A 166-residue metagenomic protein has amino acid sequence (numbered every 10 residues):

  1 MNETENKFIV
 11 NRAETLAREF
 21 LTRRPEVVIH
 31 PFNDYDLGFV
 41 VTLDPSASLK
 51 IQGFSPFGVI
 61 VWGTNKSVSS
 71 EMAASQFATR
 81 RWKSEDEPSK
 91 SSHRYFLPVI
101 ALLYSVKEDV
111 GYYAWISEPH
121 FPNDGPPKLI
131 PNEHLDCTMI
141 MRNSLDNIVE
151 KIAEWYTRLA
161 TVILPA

Functional and structural regions predicted by a protein language model:
M1-Y35, T42-A166: Mixed-charge (Asp/Glu-Lys/Arg
